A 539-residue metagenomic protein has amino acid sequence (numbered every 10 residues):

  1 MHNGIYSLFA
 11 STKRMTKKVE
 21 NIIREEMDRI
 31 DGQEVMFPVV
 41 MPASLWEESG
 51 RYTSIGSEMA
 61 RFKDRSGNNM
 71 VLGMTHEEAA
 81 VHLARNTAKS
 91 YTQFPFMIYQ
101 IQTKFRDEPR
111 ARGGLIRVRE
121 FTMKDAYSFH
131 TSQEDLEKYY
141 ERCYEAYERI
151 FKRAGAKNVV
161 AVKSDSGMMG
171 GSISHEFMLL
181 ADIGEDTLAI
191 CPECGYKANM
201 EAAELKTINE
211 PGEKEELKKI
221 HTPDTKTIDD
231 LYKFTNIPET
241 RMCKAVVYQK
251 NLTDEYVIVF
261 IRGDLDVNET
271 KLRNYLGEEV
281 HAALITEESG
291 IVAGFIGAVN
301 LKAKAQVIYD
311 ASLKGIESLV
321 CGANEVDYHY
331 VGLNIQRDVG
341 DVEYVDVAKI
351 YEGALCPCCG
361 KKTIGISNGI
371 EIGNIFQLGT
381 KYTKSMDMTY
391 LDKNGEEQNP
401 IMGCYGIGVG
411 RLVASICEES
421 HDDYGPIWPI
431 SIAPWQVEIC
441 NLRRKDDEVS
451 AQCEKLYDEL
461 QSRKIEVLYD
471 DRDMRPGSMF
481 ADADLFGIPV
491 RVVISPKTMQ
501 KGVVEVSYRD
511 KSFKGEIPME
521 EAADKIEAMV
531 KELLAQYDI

Functional and structural regions predicted by a protein language model:
M1, T53, Q93-V118: Conserved oxyanion/phosphate-binding beta-strand-loop segments in alpha/beta enzyme cores
M1-R65, H76, T122, Y127-G167 (+1 more regions): TRNA-binding/sensing appendages of the translation machinery
M41-L45, E287, D471-S478: Short acidic loop-to-helix transition motifs that present clustered carboxylates
T53-M70, L179-I190: Acidic, His- and aromatic-enriched active-site or binding-groove loops in soluble protein domains that engage sugars
E77-H82, R110-K124, E134-Y405, V409: Extended, low-hydrophobicity, polar/charged segments
L231, G403-I432, Q436: C-terminal, non-catalytic macromolecule-binding modules
G425-M479: Generic long, charged, amphipathic alpha-helical segments
Y457-I517, E521-A522: C-terminal structured "cap/appendage" subdomains that terminate the fold
